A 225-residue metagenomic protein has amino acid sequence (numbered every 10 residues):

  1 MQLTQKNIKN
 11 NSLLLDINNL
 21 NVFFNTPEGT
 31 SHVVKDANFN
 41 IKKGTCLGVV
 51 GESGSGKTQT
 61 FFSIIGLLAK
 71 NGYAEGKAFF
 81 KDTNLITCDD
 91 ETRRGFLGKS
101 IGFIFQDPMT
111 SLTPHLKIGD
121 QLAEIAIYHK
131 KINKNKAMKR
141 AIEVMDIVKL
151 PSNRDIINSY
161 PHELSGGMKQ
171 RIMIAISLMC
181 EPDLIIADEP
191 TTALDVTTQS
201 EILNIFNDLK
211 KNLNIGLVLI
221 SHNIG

Functional and structural regions predicted by a protein language model:
N10-L14, F23-D36, L67-Y73, D89-T92 (+2 more regions): A short, flexible loop at the N-terminus of ABC-type nucleotide-binding domains that lies
V50-G51: The feature captures the beta-strand-to-loop junction immediately N-terminal to the Walker
Y73-N84: Conserved ABC transporter NBD signature motif
L122, I174, I185, T198 (+1 more regions): Hydrophobic anchor residue at the start of the ABC signature
K136-D155: Conserved ABC ATPase "signature" region
S159-L164, M168: Conserved ABC ATPase signature
M179-D183: A short, proline-enriched helix->beta-strand linker immediately N-terminal to the Walker B motif in ABC-type P-loop
